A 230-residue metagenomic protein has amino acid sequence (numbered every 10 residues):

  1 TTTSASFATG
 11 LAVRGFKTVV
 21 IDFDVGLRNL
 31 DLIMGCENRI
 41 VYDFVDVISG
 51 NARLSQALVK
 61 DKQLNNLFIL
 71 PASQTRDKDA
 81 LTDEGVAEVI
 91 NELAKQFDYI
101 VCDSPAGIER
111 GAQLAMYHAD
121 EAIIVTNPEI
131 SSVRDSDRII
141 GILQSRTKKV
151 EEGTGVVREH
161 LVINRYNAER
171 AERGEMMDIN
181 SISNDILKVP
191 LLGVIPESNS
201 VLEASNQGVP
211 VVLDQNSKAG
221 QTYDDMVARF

Functional and structural regions predicted by a protein language model:
T1, D22, V47, L70 (+4 more regions): Residue-level signature of catalytic and energy-coupling elements of molecular machines, predominantly ATP/GTP-dependent
T1-D24, L93: Walker A/P-loop phosphate-binding motif and the immediately C-terminal alpha-helix
V20-K95, E203-V212: P-loop/Walker-type NTP enzyme "switch/lid" segment
V25-L27, I130, N199: Helix N-cap at the beta1-alpha1 junction of Rossmann-like dinucleotide-binding domains, i.e., the first residues
V41, S55, D83, A87 (+3 more regions): Amphipathic alpha-helical transducer elements in NTP-driven molecular machines
E92-K95, Y99, P105-P190: Conserved catalytic-core segment of NTP-binding enzymes
N167, N180-V211: Beta-strand-loop-alpha "switch" segments that mediate conformational coupling across diverse proteins
A204-F230: NTP-binding/hydrolysis catalytic cores, primarily Walker-type P-loop NTPases
